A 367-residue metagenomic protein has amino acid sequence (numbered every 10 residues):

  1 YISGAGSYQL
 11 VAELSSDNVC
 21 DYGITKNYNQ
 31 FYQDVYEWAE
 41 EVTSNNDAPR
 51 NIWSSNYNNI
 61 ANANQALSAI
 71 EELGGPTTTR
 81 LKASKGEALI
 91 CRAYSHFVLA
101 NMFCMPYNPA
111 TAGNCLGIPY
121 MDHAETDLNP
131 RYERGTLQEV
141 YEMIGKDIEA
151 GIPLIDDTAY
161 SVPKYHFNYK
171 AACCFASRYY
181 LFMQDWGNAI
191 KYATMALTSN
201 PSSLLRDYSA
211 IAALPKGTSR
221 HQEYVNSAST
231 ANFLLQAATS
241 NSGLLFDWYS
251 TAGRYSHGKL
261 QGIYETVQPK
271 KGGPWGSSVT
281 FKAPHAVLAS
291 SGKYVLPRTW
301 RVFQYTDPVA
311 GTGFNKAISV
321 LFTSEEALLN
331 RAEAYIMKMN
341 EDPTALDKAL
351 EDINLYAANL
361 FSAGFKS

Functional and structural regions predicted by a protein language model:
Y1-N18: Acidic, glycine-rich segments characteristic of secretory precursors and extracytoplasmic regions
A5, N188-L328, L350, N354 (+1 more regions): Hydrophobic-face positions in mid-chain alpha helices that act as interaction patches
Y28-F103, G135, I152-D157, T312-S319 (+3 more regions): Conserved, well-structured interaction surfaces
N62, V140, D147, L154 (+3 more regions): Alpha-helical solenoid repeat scaffolds, predominantly canonical TPR units
M102-M143: Short coil/linker segments at helix-helix boundaries
Y141, W186, E341-L346: TPR-repeat structural position
